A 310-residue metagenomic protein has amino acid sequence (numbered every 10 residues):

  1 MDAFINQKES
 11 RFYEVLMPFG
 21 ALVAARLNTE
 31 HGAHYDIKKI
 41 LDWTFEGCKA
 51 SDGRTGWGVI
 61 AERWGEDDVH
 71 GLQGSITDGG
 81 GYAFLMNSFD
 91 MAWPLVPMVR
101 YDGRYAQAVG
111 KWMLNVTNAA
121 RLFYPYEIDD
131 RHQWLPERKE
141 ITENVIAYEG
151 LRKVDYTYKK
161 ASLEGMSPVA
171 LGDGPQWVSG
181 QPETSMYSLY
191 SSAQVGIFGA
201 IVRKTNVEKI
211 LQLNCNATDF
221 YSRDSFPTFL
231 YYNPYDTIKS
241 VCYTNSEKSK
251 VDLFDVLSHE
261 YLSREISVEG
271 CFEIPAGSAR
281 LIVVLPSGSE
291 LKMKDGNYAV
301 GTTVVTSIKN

Functional and structural regions predicted by a protein language model:
M1-R11, Y35-L72, K111-I128: Long, well-ordered core segments of solenoidal/helical folds
Y13-L27, G79-M98, S191-G196, S225-Y231: Well-ordered alpha-helical segments within folded domains of soluble proteins
M17-Y35, F45, G58-A83, D129-K159: Carbohydrate-binding/catalytic loop surfaces
H70, G74-W134: Membrane-proximal bilayer-interacting regions
S88-V99, L135-R203: C-terminal capping/lid segments that line or modulate ligand- or cofactor-binding pockets
M166, G172-K248: Carbohydrate-binding surface patches
S246-Y261: Solvent-exposed beta-hairpin/edge-strand motifs
E265-K309: C-terminal beta-strand-rich structural cap/linker in extracellular carbohydrate-active enzymes
